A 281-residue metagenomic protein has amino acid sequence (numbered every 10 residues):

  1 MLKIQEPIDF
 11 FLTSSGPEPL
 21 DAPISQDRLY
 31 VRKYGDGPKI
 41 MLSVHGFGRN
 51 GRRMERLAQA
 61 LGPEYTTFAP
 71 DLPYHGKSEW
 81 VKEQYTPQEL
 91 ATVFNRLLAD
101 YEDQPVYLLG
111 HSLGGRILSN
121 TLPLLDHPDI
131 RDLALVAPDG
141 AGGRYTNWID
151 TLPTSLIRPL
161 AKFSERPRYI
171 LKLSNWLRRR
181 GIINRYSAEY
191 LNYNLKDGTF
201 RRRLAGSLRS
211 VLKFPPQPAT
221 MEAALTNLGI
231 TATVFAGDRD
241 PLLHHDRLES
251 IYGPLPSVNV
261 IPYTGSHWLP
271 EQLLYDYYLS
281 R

Functional and structural regions predicted by a protein language model:
K33-K77: Conserved HGGG/HGGXW glycine-rich cap/lid loop of the alpha/beta-hydrolase fold
H45-F47, G110-G115, G237: Conserved alpha/beta-hydrolase "nucleophile elbow" surrounding the catalytic nucleophile
A69-L109, L113: Active-site loop/oxyanion-hole signature of alpha/beta-hydrolase fold enzymes
P123, R131-F163: Flexible "cap/lid" loop of the alpha/beta hydrolase fold
S164-L225: Conserved alpha/beta-hydrolase catalytic His-Asp/Glu region
L228, V234-A236: Short beta-strand/loop motif that positions the catalytic acidic residue of the alpha/beta-hydrolase fold
P241-R247: Conserved alpha/beta-hydrolase "acid-adjacent" motif
L242, I261-Y277: Catalytic histidine-centered segment of alpha/beta-hydrolase-like enzymes
